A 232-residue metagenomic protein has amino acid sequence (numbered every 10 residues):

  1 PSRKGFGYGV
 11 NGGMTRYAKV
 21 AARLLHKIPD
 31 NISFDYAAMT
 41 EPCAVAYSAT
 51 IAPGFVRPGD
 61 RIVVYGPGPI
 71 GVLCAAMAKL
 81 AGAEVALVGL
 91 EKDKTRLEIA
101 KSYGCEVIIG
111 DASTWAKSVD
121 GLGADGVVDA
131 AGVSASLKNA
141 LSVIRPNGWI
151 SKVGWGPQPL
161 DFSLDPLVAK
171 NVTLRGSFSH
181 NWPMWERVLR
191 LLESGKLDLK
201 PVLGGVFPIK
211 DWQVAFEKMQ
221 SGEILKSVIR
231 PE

Functional and structural regions predicted by a protein language model:
P1-L25: Glycine-rich phosphate/adenylate-binding loop and adjacent beta-alpha elements of nucleotide- or dinucleotide-binding
L24-D35, L122, K170-N171: Glycine/charged-rich beta-loop-alpha catalytic/anionic-binding loops adjacent to active sites
I32-W115: Mid-domain Rossmann-like dinucleotide-binding core that forms the NAD(H)/NADP(H) cofactor-binding site
G54-P58, A86, E98, S102-T173: Glycine-rich cofactor phosphate-binding loops and adjacent beta1-alpha1 units of small-molecule cofactor enzyme domains
G89-D93, G156, H180: Residues in the short beta-alpha loop(s) of Rossmann-like NAD(P)-binding domains
K138-S142, W182-E232: C-terminal hydrophobic helical "lid"/dimerization subdomain of Rossmann-like NAD(P)H-dependent oxidoreductases
V153-P157, S177-S179, L203, F207: Short strand-turn motif at the edge of the Rossmann-like AdoMet-binding core
